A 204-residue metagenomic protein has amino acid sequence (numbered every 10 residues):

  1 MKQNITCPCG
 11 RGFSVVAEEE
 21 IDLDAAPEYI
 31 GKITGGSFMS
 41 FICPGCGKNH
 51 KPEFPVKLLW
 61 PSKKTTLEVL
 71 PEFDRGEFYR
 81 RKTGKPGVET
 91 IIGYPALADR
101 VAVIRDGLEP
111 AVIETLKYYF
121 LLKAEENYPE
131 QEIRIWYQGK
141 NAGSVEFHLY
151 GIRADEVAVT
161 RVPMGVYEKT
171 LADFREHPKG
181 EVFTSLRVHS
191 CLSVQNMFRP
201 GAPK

Functional and structural regions predicted by a protein language model:
M1, R11-V15, H50-V56, S62-L67 (+6 more regions): Generic structural motif recognizing short loop/turn segments at the entrances and edges of beta-strands
M1-F73: N-terminal cysteine/histidine-rich coordination modules
I5, I21, I30-I33, I42 (+5 more regions): Weak global preference for isoleucine
G10-G12, G31, G35-G36, G45-G47 (+10 more regions): Residue-identity detector for glycine
R11, K57, R75, R80-R81 (+8 more regions): Arginine residue identity/basic-tract feature
D22-A26, P71-D74, A96, E109 (+3 more regions): Serine/threonine-rich low-complexity intrinsically disordered regions
G36-M39, T115, Y119-K204: Long C-terminal interaction/binding lobes of large macromolecular proteins
I42-A124: Domain-exit/linker segments immediately C-terminal to small folded modules
